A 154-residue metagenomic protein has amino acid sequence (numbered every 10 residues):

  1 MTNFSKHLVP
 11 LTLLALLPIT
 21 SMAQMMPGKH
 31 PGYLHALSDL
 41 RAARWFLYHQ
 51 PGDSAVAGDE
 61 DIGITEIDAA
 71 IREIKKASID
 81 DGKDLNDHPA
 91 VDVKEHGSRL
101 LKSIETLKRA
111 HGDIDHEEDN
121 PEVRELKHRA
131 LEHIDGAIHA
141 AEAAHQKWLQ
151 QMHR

Functional and structural regions predicted by a protein language model:
M1-L11: Bacterial N-terminal signal peptides that target proteins for export
F4, S21-M22: Serine/threonine-rich, low-complexity intrinsically disordered segments
P10-T20: Bacterial N-terminal signal peptides
A23-R154: Long, charged/polar, soluble alpha-helical segments
